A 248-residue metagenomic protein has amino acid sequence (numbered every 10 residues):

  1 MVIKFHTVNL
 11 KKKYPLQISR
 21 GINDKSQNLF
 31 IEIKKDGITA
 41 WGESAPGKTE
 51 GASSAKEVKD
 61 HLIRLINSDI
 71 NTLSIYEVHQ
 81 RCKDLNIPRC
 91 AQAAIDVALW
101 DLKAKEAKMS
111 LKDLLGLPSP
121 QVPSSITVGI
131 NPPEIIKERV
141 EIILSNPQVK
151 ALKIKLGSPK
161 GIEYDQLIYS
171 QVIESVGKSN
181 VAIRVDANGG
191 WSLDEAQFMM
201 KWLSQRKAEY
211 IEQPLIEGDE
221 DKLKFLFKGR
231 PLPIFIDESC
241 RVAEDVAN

Functional and structural regions predicted by a protein language model:
M1-E50: Structured beta-strand/loop patches that form or line metal/cofactor-binding pockets in enzymes
I31, G37, I95, K108 (+3 more regions): Conserved, mostly hydrophobic/aromatic
I33-K34, I38-E106: Metal- or metallocofactor-binding catalytic centers and their adjacent structured scaffolds across diverse enzyme
W100, M109-D113, P133-I142: Short, charged beta->alpha transition segments
A107-I130, I168, N180-V181: N-terminal small/glycine-rich loop or linker at the start of catalytic domains across soluble metabolic enzymes
Q121-I136, N188-L193, F235: Active-site mouth loops of central-metabolism enzymes
I143-K155: Catalytic domains of carbohydrate-active enzymes, especially glycoside hydrolases
L156-N248: Catalytic core of soluble alpha/beta enzymes
